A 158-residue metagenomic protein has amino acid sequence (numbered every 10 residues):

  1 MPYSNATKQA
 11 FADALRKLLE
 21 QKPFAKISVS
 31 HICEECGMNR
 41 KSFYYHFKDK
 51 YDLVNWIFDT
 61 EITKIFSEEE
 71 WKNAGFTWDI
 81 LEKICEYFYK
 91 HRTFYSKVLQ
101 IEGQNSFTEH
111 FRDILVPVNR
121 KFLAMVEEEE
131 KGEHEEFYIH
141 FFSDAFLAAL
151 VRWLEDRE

Functional and structural regions predicted by a protein language model:
M1: Short Lys/Arg-rich basic patches
N5-R16, A25-V29, E34-G37, Y44-A74 (+2 more regions): An amphipathic alpha-helix adjacent to DNA-recognition modules
A14-Q21, K64, E68, Y87 (+3 more regions): Solvent-exposed, amphipathic alpha-helical segments
K22, H91-R92, E102, F122 (+3 more regions): A general structural signal marking secondary-structure boundaries and capping sites
I27-S28, S96-V98, F107: Short, hydrophobic secondary-structure boundary micro-motifs
T60-I65, H91, Y95, I114-V126: A short secondary-structure junction motif
N73-T77, Q100, Q104, K131-E135 (+1 more regions): Residue-level recognition of alpha-helical structural elements
K83, Q104-E128, E133-A148: Amphipathic alpha-helical packing segments from all-alpha helical-bundle domains
